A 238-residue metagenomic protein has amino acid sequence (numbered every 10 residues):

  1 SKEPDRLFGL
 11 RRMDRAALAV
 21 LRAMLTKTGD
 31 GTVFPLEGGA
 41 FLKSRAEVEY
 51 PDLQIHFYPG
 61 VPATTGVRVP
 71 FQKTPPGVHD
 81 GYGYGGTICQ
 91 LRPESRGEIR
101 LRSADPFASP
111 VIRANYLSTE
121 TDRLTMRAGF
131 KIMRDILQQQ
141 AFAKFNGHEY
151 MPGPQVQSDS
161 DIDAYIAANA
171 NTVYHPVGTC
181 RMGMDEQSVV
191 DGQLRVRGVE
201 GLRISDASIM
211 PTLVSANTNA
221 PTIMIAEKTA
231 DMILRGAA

Functional and structural regions predicted by a protein language model:
S1-D5, G9, L42-R45, G83-K144 (+1 more regions): C-terminal structured subdomain/cap of oxidoreductase catalytic cores
S1-G77, I136, Q140, Q157-S160 (+3 more regions): Mid-to-C-terminal "cap/lid" subdomains and adjacent gly/pro-rich loops that border and regulate access to redox
F71-C89: Low-complexity, glycine/alanine/valine/leucine- and proline-rich hydrophobic stretches
T121, P154-Q157: Extracytoplasmic/periplasmic, Sec-exported soluble proteins
A143-Q155: Short, glycine/acidic-rich hinge or "gate" loops at secondary-structure transitions that mediate conformational
